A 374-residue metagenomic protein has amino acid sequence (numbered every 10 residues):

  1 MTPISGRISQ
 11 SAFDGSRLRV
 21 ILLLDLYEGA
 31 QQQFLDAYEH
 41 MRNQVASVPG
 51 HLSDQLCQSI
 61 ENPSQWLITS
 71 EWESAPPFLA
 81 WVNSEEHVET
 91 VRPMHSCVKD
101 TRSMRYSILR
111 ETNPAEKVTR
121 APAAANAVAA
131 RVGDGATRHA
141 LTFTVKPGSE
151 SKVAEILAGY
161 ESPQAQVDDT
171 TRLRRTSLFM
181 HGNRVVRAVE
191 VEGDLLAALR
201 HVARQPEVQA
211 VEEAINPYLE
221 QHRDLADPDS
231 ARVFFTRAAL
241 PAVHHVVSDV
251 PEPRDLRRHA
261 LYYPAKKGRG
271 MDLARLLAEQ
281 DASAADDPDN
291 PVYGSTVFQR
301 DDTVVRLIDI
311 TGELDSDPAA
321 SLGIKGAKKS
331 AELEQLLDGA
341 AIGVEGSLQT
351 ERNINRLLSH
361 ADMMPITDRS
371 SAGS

Functional and structural regions predicted by a protein language model:
M1-Q65, E73-N83, P93-M94, K99-V185 (+4 more regions): Short S/T/G/P-rich N-terminal loop/turn motif that feeds into the first structured element of a domain
V88-E89: Extracytoplasmic/periplasmic sensor domains and loops in membrane signaling proteins
